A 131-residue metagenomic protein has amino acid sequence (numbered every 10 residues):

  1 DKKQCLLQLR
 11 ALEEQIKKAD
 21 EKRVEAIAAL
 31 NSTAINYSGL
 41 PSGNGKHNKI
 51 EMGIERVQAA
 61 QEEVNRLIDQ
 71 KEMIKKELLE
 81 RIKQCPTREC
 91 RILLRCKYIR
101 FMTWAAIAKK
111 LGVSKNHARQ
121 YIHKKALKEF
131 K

Functional and structural regions predicted by a protein language model:
D1-R81: N-terminal interaction/assembly modules
P86-R100: Short amphipathic alpha helix immediately N-terminal
A106-L111: Short alpha-helical "recognition helix" segments of helix-turn-helix
S114-R119: Short coil turns linking two alpha-helices in DNA-binding domains
H123-K124: C-terminal end-helix/capping segment
L127-K131: Short, Lys/Arg-enriched C-terminal cap helix and immediately downstream tail that follows
